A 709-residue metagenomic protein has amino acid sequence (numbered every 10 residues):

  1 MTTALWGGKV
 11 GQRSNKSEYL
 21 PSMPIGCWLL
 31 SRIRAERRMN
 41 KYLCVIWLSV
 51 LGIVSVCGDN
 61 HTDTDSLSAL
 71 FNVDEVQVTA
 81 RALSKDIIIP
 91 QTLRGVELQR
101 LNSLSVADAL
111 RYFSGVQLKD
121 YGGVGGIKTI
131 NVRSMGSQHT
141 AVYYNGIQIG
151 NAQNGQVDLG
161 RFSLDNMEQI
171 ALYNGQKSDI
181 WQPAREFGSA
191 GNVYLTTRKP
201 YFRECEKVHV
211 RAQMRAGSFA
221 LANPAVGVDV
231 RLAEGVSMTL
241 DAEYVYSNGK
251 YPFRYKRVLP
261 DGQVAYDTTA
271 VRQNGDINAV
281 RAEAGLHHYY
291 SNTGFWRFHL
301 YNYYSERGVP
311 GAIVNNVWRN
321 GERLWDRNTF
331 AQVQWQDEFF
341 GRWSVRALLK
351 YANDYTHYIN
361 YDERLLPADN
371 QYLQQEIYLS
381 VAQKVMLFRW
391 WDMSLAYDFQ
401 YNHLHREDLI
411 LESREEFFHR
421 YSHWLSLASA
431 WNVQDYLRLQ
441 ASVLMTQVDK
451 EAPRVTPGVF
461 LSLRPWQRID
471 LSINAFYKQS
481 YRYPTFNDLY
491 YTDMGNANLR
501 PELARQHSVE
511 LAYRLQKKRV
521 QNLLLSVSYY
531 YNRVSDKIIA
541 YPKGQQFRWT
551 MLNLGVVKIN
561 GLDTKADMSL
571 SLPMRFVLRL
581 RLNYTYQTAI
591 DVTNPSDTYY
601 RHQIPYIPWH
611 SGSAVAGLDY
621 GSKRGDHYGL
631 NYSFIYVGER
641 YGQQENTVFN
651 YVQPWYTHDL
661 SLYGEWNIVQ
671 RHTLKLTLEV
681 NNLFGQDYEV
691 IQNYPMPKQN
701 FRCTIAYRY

Functional and structural regions predicted by a protein language model:
L70-L101: N-terminal periplasmic "start-of-domain" segments of outer-membrane beta-barrel proteins
A107-Q148: Extracytoplasmic beta-strand/coil segments of soluble accessory domains associated with Gram-negative outer-membrane
L164-R211: A beta-strand signature from Gram-negative outer-membrane beta-barrel systems, especially the internal plug domain
T197, M214-A220, Y244-N248, Y290 (+15 more regions): Transmembrane beta-strands of outer-membrane beta-barrel pores
G249-Y251, T269-A282, H287-V345, Y351-E376: Flexible loop and strand-edge segments within Gram-negative outer membrane beta-barrel domains
D276, H287-Y289, L471-F476, H507-V509 (+3 more regions): Conserved C-terminal beta-signal and adjacent last beta-strands/turns of outer-membrane beta-barrel proteins
G321-E338, P465-V534, P542-P573, I604-H610: Outer-membrane beta-barrel signature, preferentially recognizing the C-terminal barrel domain of Gram-negative
V433-Y436, L525, Y529-R533, N553-Y641: Gram-negative outer-membrane beta-barrel transporters
